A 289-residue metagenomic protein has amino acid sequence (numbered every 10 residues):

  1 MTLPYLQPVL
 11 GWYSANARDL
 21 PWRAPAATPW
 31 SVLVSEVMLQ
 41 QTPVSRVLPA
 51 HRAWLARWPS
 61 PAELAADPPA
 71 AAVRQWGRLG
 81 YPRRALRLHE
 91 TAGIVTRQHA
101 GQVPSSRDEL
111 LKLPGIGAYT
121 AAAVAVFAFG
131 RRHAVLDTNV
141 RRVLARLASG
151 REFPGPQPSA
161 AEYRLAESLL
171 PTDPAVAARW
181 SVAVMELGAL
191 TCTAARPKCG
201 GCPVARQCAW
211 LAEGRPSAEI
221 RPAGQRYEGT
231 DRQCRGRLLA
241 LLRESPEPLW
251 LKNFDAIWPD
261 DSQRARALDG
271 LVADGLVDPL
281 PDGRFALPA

Functional and structural regions predicted by a protein language model:
L3, Q7-R235, L241-N253, I257-S262 (+2 more regions): Catalytic cores of DNA base-excision repair glycosylases
W258-V272: Short amphipathic alpha-helical interaction segments
V272-F285: A short, conserved structural fragment
